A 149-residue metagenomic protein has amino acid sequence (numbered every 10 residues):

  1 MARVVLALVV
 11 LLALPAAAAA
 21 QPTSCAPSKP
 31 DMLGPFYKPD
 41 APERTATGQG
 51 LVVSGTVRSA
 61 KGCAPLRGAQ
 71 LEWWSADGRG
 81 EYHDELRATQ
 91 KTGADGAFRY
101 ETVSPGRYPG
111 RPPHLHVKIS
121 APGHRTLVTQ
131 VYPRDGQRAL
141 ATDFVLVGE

Functional and structural regions predicted by a protein language model:
V5-P15: Bacterial N-terminal signal peptides
A16-A20: Sec/Tat signal peptide C-region and signal peptidase I cleavage site
Q21-E149: Beta-strand-dominated extracellular/periplasmic modules and repeats in secreted or surface-exposed proteins
